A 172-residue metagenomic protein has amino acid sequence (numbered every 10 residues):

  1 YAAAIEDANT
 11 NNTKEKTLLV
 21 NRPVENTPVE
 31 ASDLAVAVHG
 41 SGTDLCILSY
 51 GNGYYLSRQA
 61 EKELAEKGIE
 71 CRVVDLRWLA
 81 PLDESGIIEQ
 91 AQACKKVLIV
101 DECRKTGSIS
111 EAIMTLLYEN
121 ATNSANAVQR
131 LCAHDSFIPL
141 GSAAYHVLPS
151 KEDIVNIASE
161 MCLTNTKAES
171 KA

Functional and structural regions predicted by a protein language model:
A2, N11-N12, K16-A172: Thiamine diphosphate
E6-D7: Basic phosphate/pyrophosphate-binding loop/patch that engages nucleotide-derived ligands
